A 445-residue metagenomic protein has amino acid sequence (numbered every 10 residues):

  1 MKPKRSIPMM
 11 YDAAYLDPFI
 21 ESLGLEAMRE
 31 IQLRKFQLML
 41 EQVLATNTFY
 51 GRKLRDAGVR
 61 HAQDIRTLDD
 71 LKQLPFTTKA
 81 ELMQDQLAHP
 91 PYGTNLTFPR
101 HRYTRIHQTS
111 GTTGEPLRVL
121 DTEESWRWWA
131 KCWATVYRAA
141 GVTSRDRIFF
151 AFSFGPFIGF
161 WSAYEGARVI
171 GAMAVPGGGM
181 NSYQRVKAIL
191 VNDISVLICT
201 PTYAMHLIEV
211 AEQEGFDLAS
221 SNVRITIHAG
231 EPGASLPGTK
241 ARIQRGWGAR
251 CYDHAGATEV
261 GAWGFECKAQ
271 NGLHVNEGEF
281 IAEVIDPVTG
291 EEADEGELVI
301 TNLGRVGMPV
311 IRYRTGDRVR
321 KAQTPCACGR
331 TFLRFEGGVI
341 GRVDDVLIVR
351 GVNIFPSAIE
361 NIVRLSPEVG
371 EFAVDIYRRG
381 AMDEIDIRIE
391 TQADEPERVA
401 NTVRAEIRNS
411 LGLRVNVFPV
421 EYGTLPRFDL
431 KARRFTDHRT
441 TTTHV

Functional and structural regions predicted by a protein language model:
M1-Q108, G114-K131, R138-A139, A381-D386 (+3 more regions): Nucleotide 5′-phosphate-binding alpha/beta core
V43, T109-T112, I148, L197 (+1 more regions): Conserved S/T- and glycine-rich ATP-binding loop of Class I adenylate-forming
R102, H228, G233-S235, T239-P325: Conserved AMP-binding/adenylate-forming
E123-V136, R147-H206: AMP-binding/adenylate-forming
V142-D146: Short helix-loop-beta connector
R147, E214-A234: Conserved helix-loop-beta element of the AMP-binding
L197, L303-L413, L430: AMP-binding/adenylate-forming catalytic core of the ANL superfamily
Y203-N222, A241-R245: Adenylate-forming
